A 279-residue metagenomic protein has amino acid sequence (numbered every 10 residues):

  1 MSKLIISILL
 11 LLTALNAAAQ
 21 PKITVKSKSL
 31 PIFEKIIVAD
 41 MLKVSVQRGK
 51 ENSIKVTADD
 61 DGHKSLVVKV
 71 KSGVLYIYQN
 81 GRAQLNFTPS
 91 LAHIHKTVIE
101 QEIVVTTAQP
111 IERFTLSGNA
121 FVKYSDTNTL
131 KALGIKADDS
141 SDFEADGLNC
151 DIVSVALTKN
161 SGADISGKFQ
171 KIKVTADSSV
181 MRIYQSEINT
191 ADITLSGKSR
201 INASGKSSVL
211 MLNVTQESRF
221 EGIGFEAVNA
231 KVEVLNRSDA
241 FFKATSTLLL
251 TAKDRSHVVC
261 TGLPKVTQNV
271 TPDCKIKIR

Functional and structural regions predicted by a protein language model:
M1-V25: Bacterial Sec-dependent N-terminal signal peptides
L4-I6, L11, V104-I111, N213: A detector of low-complexity, intrinsically disordered, Ser/Thr/Gly/Pro/Ala-rich segments
T13, A17, K50, N128 (+7 more regions): Residue-level detector of alpha-helical segments with a strong bias toward transmembrane helices and their helix-loop
A19-D138, E144-A156, D164-K173, T267 (+1 more regions): Acidic (Asp/Glu) and glycine-rich low-complexity loops/linkers that are typically intrinsically disordered
M181-R279: Short, surface-exposed interaction patches in beta-rich subdomains that mediate adhesion/assembly near membranes
